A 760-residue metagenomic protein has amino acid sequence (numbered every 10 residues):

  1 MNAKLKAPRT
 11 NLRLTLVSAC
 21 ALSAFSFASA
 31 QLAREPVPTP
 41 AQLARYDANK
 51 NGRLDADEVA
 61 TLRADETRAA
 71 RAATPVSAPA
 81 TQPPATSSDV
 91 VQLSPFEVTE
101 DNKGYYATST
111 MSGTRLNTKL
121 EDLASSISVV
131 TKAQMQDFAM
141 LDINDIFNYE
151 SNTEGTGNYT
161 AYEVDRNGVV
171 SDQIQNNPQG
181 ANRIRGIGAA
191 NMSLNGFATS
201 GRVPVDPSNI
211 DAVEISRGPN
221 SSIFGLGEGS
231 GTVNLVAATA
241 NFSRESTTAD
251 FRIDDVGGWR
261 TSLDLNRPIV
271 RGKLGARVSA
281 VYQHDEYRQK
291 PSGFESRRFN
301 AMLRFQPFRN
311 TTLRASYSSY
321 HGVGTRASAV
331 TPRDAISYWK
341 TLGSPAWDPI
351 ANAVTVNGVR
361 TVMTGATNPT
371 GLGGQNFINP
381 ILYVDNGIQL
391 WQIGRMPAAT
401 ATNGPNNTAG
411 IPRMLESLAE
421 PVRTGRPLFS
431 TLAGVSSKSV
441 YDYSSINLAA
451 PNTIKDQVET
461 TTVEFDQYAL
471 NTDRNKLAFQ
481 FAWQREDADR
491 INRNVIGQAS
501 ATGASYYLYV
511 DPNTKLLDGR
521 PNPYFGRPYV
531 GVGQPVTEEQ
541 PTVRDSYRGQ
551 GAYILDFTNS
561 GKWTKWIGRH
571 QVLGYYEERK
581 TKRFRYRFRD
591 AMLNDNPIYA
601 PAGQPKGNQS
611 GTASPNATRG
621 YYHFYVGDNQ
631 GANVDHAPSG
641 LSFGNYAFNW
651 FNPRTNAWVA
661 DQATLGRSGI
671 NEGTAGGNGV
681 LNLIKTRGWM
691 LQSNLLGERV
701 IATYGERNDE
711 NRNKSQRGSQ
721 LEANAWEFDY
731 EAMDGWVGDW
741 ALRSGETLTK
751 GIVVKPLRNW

Functional and structural regions predicted by a protein language model:
E97-F138, N144-I146, N152, N241: N-terminal periplasmic "start-of-domain" segments of outer-membrane beta-barrel proteins
L120, R252-W259, Q283-F308, T312 (+7 more regions): Outer-membrane beta-barrel proteins
V129-K132, D137-A139, I143-E150, Y159 (+2 more regions): Periplasmic plug
N209-D211, S222-N300, P307-T312, E459 (+1 more regions): Outer-membrane beta-barrel translocator/receptor signature
F251-G257, Y282-E286, E295-R297, S319-V323 (+7 more regions): Transmembrane beta-strands of outer-membrane beta-barrel pores
P268-P369, Q375: Periplasmic-side early beta-strands and strand-to-turn transitions of outer-membrane beta-barrels
S316, E538-W760: Structural signature of Gram-negative outer-membrane beta-barrels, strongest in the C-terminal barrel of TonB-dependent
L342-S444, A504-P535, F584-G676, V680 (+1 more regions): Flexible glycine-rich, low-complexity coil/linker segments exposed to the extracellular/periplasmic environment
